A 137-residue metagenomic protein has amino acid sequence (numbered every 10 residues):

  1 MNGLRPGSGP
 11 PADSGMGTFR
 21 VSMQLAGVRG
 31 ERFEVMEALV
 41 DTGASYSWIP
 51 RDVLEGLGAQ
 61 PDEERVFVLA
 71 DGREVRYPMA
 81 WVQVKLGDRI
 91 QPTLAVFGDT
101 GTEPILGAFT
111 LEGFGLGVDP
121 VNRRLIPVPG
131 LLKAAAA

Functional and structural regions predicted by a protein language model:
M1-A137: Pepsin/retropepsin-fold aspartyl endopeptidases
